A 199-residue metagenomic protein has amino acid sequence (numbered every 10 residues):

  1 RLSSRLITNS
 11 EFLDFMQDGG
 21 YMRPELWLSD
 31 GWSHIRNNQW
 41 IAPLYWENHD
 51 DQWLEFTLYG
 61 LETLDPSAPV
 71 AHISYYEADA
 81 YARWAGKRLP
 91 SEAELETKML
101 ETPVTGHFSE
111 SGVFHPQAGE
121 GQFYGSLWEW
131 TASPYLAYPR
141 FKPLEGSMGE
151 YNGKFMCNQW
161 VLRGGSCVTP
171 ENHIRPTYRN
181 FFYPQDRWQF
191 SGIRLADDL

Functional and structural regions predicted by a protein language model:
R1, D65-P69, R179-Q185: Active-site rim elements
R5, G20-R175: Functional-site microenvironments in short loops/helix caps that host divalent-cation chemistry
F15-D18: Core segments of cupin and vicinal oxygen chelate
E110-S111, R187-Q189: A short catalytic or substrate-binding loop motif that flags glycine-/basic-rich loops and adjacent residues that bind
G149-K154, N180-R187: Short proline/glycine-enriched turn/loop segments at secondary-structure junctions
W188-L199: Short, structured beta-strand segments at or near domain termini in extracellular proteins/domains
